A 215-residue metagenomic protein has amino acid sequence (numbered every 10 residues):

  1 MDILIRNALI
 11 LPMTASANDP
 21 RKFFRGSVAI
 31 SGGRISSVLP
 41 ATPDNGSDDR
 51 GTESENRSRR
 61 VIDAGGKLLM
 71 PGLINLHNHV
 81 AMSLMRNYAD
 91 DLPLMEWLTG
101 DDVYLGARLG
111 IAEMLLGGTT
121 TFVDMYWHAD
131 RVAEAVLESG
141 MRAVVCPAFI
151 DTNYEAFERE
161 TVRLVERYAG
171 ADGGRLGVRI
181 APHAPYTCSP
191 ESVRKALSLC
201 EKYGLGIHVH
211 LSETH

Functional and structural regions predicted by a protein language model:
M1-D48, E55: N-terminal metal-binding scaffold of metallo-dependent hydrolase/deaminase domains
I3, G46-D48, S54-W97, R108 (+1 more regions): Replace "His-x-His-based motif
A8, V28, G33, G66 (+5 more regions): Divalent metal-coordination and catalytic microenvironments
D19-K22, N56, L116, D172-G177: Short helix-terminating capping/connector loops at secondary-structure junctions
G33-P40, V61-G65, A112-M125: Gly/lys/ser-thr-rich phosphate-binding loops in alpha/beta enzymes that coordinate phosphoanhydride or phosphate groups
N78-V80, W127, E213: Short, glycine/acidic-enriched loop or turn micro-motifs at the edges of active sites
R86-G140, V162-A171: Alpha-helical scaffold segments that flank or form the walls of functional sites
R131-H215: Metal-coordinating catalytic core of metallo-dependent amide/deamination hydrolases
